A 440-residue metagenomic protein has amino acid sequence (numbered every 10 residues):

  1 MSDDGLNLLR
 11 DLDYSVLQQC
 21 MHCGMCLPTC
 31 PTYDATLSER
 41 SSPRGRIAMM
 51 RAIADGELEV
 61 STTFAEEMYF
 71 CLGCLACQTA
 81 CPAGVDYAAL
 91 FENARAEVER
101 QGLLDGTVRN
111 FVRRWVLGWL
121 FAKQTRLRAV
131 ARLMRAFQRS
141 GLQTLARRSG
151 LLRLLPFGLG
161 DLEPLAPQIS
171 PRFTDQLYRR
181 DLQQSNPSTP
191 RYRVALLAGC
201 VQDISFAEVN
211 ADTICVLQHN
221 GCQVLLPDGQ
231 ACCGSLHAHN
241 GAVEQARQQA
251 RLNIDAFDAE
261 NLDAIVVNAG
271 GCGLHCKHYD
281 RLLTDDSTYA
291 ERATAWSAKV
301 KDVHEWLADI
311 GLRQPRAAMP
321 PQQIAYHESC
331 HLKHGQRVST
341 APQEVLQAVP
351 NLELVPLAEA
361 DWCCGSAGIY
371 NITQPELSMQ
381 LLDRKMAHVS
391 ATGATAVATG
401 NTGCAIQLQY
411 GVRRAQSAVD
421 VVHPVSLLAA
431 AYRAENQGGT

Functional and structural regions predicted by a protein language model:
M1-L12, S41-T62, P190-R193, A207-E208 (+3 more regions): Short, charged low-complexity linear segments at domain edges
M1-L9, Y33-E66, G84-W115, S417-L427: Non-heme iron-sulfur electron-transfer modules
G5-L17, L58-M68, Q218-N220, V349-L354: Short, intrinsically disordered, charge-biased short linear motifs at domain edges
Y14-Y33, S61, A65-V85, H331 (+1 more regions): Cysteine-centered iron-sulfur cluster-binding motifs in ferredoxin-type domains/subunits of redox enzymes
Q18, L37-S41, E59, H237-E244: Alpha-helix capping and helix-loop boundary segments enriched in small/acidic/polar residues
Q19, R46-M49, E67-F70, R193 (+2 more regions): Residue-level recognition of specific faces of alpha-helices
G24-P28, S38-P43, C222-D228: N-terminal glycine-rich anion-binding loops that anchor highly charged ligand groups
Y87-T440: Iron-sulfur cluster-binding electron-transfer modules in prokaryotic oxidoreductases
